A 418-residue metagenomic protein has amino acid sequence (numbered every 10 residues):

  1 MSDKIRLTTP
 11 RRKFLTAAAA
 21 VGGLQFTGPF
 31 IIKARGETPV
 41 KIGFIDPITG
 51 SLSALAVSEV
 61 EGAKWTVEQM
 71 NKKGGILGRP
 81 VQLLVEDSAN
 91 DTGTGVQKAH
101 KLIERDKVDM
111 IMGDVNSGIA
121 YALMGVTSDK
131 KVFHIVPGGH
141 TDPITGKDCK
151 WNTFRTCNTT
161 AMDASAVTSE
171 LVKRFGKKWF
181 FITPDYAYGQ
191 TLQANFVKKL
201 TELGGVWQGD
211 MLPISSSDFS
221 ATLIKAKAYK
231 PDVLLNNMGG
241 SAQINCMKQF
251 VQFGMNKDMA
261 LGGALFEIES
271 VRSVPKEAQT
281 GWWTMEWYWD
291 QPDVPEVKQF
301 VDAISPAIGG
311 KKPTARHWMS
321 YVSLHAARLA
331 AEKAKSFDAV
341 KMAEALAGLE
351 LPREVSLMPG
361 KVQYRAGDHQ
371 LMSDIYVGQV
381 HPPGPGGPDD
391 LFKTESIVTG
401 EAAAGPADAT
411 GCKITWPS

Functional and structural regions predicted by a protein language model:
S2-I5, T9, F14-A17, F26-F30 (+1 more regions): Extracytosolic ligand-binding ectodomains
